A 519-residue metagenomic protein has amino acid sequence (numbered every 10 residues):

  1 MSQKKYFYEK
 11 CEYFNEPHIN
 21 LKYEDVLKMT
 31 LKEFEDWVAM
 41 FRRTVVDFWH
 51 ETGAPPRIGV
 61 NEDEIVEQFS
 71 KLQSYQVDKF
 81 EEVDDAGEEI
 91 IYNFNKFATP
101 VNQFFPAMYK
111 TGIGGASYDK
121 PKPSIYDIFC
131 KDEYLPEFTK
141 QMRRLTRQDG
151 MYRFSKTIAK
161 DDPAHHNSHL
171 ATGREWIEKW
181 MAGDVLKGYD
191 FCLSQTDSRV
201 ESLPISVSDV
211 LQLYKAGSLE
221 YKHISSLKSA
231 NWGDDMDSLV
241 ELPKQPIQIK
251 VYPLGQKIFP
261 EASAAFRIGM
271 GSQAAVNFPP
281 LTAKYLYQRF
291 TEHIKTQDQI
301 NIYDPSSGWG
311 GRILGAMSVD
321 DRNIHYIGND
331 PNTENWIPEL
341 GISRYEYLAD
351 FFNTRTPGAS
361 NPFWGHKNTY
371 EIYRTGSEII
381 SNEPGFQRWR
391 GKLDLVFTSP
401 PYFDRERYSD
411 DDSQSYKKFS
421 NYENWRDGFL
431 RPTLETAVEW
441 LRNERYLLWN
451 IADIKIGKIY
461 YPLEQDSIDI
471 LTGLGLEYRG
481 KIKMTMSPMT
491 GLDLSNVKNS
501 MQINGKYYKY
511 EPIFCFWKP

Functional and structural regions predicted by a protein language model:
M1-S70, S74-F80, D84-P519: Class I S-adenosyl-L-methionine-dependent methyltransferase catalytic core
